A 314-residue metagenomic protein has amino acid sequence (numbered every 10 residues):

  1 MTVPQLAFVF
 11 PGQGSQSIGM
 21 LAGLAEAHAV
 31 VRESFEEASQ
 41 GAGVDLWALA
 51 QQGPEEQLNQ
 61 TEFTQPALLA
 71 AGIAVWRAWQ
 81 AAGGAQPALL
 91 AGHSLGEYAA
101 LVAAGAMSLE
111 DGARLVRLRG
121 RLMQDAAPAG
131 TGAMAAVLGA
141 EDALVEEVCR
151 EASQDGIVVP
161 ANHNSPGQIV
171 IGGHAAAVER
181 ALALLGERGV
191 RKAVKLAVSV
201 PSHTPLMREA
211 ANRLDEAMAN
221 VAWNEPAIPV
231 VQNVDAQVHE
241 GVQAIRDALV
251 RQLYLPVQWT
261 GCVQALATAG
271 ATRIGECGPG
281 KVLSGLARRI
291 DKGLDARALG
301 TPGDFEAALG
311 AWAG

Functional and structural regions predicted by a protein language model:
M1-V145, L196, R273-A307: FabD-like malonyl-/acyl-CoA
Q13-S15, Q40-A42, A104-L255: Alpha/beta catalytic cores of group-transfer enzymes, especially the acyltransferase/condensing modules of polyketide
E26, E151-S153, G186-R188, S284 (+2 more regions): Short, solvent-exposed amphipathic alpha-helical segments in soluble enzyme and RNA/protein-processing domains
Q80, G186, Q264-G270: Non-catalytic positions within long, well-ordered alpha-helices that form the structural scaffold/packing of enzyme
A177-V178, A217, P302-G303, A307-G314: NAD(P)-dependent dehydrogenase/reductase Rossmann-like domain
V257-A265: A short, well-structured juxtamembrane/interface segment
